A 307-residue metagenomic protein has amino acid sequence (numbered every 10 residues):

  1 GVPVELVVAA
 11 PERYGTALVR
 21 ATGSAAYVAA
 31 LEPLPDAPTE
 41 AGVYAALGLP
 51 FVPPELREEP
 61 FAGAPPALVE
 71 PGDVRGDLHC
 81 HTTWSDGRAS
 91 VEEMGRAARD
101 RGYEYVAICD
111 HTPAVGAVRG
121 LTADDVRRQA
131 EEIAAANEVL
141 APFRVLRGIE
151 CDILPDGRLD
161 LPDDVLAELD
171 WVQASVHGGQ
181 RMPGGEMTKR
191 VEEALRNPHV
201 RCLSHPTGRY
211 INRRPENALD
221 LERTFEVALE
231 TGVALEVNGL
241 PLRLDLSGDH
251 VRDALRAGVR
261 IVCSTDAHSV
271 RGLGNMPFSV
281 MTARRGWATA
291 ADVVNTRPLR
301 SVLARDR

Functional and structural regions predicted by a protein language model:
G1-T82, R88-G102, V106-I108, P113-F143 (+1 more regions): Charged catalytic cores and adjacent phosphate/nucleic-acid-binding surfaces used for phosphate/nucleic-acid chemistry
G148-C151, F278: Active-site catalytic microenvironments in core metabolic enzymes, especially phosphate/sugar-handling
